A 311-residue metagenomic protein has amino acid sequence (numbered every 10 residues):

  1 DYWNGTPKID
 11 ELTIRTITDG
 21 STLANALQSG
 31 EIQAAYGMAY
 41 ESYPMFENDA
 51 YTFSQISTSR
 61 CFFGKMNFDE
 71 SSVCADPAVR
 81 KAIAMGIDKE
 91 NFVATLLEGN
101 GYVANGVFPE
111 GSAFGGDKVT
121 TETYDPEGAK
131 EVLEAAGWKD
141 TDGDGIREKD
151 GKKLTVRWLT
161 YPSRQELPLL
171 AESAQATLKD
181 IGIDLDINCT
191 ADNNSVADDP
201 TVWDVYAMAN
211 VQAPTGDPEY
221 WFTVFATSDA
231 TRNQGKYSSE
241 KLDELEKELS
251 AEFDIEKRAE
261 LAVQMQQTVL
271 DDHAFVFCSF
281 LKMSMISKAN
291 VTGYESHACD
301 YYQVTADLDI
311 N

Functional and structural regions predicted by a protein language model:
D1-M45, D184-D186, A191: Ligand-site clamp/hinge motif
Y2-K8, F46-I56, K65-P77, F114-E131 (+4 more regions): Short, solvent-exposed loop/beta-turn-alpha elements that line the ligand-binding surface or hinge of extracytoplasmic
D10-T16, K153-S163, L185-N188, D204: Short, well-ordered beta-strand elements
S21-E31, N48, P77-A78, E172-I181 (+1 more regions): Short helices/loops that flank or line small-molecule/ion binding pockets
I32-M38, S54, D204-A209, F277: Paired acidic/hydrophobic, glycine-rich loop segments that form the ligand-binding mouth/hinge of periplasmic-binding
M38-N48, Q212-D217: A ligand-binding cleft/hinge motif common to bilobed small-molecule-binding domains
A75-A176, Q264: Append "and occasionally in soluble cytosolic enzymes with long acidic Gly/Pro-rich linkers
A176-A226, L261-A262: Periplasmic binding protein-like
